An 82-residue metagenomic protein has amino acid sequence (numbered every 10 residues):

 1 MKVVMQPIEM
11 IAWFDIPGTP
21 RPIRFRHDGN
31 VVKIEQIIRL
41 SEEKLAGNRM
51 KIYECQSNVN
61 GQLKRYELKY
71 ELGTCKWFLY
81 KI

Functional and structural regions predicted by a protein language model:
M1-I82: Cysteine-centric segments in proteins
